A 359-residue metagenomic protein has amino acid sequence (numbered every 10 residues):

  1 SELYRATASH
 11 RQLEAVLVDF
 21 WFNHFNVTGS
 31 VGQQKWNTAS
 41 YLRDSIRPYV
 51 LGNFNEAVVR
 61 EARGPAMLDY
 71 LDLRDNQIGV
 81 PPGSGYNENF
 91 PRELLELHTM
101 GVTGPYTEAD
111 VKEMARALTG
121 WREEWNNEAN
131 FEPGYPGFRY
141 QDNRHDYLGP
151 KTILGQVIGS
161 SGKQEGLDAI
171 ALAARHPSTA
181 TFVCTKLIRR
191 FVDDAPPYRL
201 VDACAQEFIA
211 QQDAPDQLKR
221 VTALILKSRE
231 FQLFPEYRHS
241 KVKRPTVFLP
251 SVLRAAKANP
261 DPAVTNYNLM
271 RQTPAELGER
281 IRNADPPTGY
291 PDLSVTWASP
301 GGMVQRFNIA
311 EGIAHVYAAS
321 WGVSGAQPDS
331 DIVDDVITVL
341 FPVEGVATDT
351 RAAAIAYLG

Functional and structural regions predicted by a protein language model:
S1-R47, R74: N-terminal accessory alpha/beta regions
E2-Y4, Y41-L42, P91-G101, Y135 (+3 more regions): Flexible glycine/proline-enriched surface loops and loop-helix/loop-strand junctions
L13-A15, G52-N55, P65, T107-A109 (+2 more regions): Loop/turn elements at helix/coil->beta-strand transitions in domains of secreted/extracellular proteins
A15-S30, R60-M67, A117-W121, G159-K163 (+3 more regions): Glycine-rich, acidic and aromatic/proline-enriched surface loops and short helix-turn segments that act as binding
S30-K35, L68-R74, G79-G83, W125-G137 (+2 more regions): Short, solvent-exposed loop/turn and secondary-structure capping segments
G64-N126: Activity-critical C-terminal alpha-helical subdomain
D110-Q164: Long, well-ordered, tryptophan-enriched scaffold segments
H176-D213, T222-G359: Flexible, low-complexity segments enriched for small/polar residues
